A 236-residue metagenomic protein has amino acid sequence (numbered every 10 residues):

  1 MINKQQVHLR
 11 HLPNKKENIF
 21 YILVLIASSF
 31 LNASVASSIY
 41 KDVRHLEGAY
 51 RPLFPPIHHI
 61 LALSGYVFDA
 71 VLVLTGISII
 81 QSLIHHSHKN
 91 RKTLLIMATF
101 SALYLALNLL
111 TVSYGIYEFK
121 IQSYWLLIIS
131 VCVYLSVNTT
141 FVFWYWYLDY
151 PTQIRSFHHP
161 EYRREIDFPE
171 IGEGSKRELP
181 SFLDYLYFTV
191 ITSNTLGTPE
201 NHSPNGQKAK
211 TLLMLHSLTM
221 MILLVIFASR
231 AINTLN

Functional and structural regions predicted by a protein language model:
H8-V24, S87-M97, V131: Alpha-helical transmembrane segments and their helix-start/interface "positive-inside/aromatic belt" motifs in integral
L25-V43: Alpha-helical transmembrane segments of multi-pass membrane proteins
K41-L61: Perimembrane loop-to-helix junctions flanking transmembrane segments
H59-V71, I129-Y134, S217: Alpha-helical transmembrane segments of polytopic membrane proteins
G65-Q122: Cytosolic-side membrane-entry/anchor segment at the start of a transmembrane helix
I116-P151: Pore-domain transmembrane helices of cation channels
Y150-S203: Membrane-proximal soluble regions of multi-pass membrane proteins
P180-N236: Pore domain of cation channels
